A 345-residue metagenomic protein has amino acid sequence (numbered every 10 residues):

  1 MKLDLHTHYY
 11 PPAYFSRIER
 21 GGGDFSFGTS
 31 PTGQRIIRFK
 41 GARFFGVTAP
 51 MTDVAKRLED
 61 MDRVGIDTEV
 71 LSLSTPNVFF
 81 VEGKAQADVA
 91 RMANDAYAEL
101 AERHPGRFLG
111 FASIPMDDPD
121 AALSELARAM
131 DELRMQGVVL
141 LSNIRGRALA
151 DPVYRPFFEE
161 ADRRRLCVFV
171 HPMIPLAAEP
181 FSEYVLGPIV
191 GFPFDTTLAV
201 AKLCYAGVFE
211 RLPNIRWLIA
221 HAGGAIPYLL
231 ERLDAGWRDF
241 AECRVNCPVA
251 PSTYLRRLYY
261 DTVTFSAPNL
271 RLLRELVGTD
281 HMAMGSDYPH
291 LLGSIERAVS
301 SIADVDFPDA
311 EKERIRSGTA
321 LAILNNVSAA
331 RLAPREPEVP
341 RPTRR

Functional and structural regions predicted by a protein language model:
M1, L5, Y10-T68, D95-R103 (+6 more regions): Mid-to-C-terminal alpha-helical segments outside catalytic/metal-binding sites
L3-L5, E69-L71, L109-A112, V138-L140 (+4 more regions): Hydrophobic faces of well-ordered beta-strands that scaffold small-molecule active sites in alpha/beta enzyme cores
P11-A49, P175-F194, L233-L255: Active-site gating loops and adjacent loop-to-helix segments of metal-dependent hydrolytic enzymes
F45-A49, R145-R147, F194-T196, Y259-V263: Short, flexible loop segments at the rims of nucleotide/cofactor-binding pockets, characterized by
D67-A206: Active-site gating/metal-coordination segments in enzymes
E82-Q86, E231-A235, D304: A short secondary-structure junction motif
P105-G110, R134-G137, P213, S252-R256 (+1 more regions): Short, surface-exposed connector motifs at secondary-structure boundaries
G207, R211-T253: Aromatic-lined glycan-binding groove of carbohydrate-active enzymes
